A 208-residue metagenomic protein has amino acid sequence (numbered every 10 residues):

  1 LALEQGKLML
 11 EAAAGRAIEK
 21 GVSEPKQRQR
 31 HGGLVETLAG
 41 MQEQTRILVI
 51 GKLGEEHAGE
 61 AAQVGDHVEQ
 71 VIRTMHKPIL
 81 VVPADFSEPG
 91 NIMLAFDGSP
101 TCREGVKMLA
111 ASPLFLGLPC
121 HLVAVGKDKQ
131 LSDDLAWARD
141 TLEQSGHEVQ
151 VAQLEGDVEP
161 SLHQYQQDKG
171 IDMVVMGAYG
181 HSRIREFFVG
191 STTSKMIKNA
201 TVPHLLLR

Functional and structural regions predicted by a protein language model:
L1-G21, Q27: N-terminal positively charged helical leader segments and presequences
A13, L38, L109, A138 (+2 more regions): Aromatic/hydrophobic pocket-lining residues that form π-stacking "cages" and hydrophobic walls in ligand
G21-E24, Q44, E88, L116 (+2 more regions): Short loop/turn motifs at secondary-structure junctions
K26-R30, L80, H121-V123, Q150-L154 (+1 more regions): General small-molecule cofactor/ligand-binding pocket signal
Q27, G33-F86, Y165-R208: Gly/Ser-rich helix-loop-strand patches that form or flank binding pockets for ribonucleotide-derived cofactors
R30-V35, S99-P100, E155-V158: Short beta->alpha connector loops
A61-G146: Short acidic/Ser/Thr-enriched loop-to-helix initiation segments
L116-A178, S182-R185: Glycine/small-residue-rich hydrophobic helix-like segments
